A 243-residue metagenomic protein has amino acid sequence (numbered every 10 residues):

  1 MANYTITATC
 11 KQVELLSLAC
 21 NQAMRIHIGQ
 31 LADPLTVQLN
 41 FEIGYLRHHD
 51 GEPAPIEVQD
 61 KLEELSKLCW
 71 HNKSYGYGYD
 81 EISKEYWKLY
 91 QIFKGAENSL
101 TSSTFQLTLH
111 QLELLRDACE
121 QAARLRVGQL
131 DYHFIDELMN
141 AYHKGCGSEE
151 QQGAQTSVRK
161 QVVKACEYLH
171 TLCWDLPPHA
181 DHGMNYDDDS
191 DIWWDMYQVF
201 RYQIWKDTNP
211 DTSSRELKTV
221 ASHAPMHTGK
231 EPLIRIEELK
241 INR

Functional and structural regions predicted by a protein language model:
M1-R243: Positively charged, low-complexity terminal tracts and the immediately adjacent first secondary-structure elements
